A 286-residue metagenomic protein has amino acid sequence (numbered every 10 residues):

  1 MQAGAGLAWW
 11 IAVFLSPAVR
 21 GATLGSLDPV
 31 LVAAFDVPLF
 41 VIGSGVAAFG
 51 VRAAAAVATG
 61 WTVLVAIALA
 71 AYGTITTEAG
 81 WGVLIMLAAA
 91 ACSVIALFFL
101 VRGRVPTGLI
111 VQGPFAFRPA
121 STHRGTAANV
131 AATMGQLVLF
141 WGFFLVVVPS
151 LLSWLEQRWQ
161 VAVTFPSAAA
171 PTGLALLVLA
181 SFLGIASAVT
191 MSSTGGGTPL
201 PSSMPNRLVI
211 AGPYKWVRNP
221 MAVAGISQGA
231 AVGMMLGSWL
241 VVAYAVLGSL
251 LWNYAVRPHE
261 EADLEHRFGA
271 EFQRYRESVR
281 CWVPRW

Functional and structural regions predicted by a protein language model:
M1-R207, I226-D263, R267, Q273-W286: Membrane-anchoring alpha-helices and their flanking helix-loop junctions
V209-V217: A short amphipathic helical element positioned immediately N-terminal to and/or at the very start of a transmembrane
P213, E271-F272: Hydrophobic side chains within well-formed alpha-helices
W216-V223, W282: Loop-to-transmembrane-helix entry motif
M221, A270-E271: Cytosolic histidine kinase catalytic core of two-component systems
